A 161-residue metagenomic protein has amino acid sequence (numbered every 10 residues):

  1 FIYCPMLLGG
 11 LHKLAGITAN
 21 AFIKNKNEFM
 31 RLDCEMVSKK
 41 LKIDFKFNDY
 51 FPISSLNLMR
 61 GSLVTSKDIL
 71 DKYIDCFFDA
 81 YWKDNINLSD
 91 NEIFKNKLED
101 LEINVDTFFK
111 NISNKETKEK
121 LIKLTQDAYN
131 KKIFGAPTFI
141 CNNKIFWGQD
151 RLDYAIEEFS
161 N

Functional and structural regions predicted by a protein language model:
F1-Y81: Structural alpha/beta surface segment adjacent to cysteine/selenocysteine redox centers across thiol/disulfide enzymes
Y3, K67, K72, C76-N161: C-terminal cap of thioredoxin/glutaredoxin-like
